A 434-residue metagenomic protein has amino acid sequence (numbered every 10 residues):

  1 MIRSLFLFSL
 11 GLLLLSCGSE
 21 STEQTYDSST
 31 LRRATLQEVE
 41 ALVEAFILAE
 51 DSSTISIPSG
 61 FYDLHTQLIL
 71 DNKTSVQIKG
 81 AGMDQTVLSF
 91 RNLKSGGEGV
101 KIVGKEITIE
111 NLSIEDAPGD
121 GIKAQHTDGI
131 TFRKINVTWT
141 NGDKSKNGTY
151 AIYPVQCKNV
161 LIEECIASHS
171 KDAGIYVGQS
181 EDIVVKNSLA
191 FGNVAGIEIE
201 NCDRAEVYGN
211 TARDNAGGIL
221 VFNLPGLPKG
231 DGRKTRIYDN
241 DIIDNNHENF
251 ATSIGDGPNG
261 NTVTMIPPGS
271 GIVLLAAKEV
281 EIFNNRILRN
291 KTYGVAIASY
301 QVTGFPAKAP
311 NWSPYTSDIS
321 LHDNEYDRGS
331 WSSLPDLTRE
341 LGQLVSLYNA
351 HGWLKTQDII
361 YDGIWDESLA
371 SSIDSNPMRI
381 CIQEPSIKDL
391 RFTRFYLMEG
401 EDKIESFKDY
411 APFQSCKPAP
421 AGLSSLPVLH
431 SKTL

Functional and structural regions predicted by a protein language model:
M1-F6: Bacterial N-terminal signal peptides that target proteins for export
L14-S16: C-terminal motif of bacterial Sec signal peptides marking the signal peptidase cleavage site
S19-E44, F61: Right-handed parallel beta-helix/beta-solenoid
S28-E40, N72-P118, N141: Right-handed parallel beta-helix/beta-spiral solenoid domain characteristic of secreted/periplasmic
L31, A45-L64, V76-A81: Glycine-rich repeat segments that build the extracellular carbohydrate-interaction surface of secreted and virion
L42, H65, F90-K101, D116-K123 (+8 more regions): Extracellular beta-strand/beta-solenoid scaffold signature
S75, K79-D84, K105-D116, D128-N141 (+8 more regions): Right-handed parallel beta-helix
T303, A309-L434: Acidic, glycine- and Ser/Thr-rich low-complexity intrinsically disordered tracts in extracellular/secreted proteins
